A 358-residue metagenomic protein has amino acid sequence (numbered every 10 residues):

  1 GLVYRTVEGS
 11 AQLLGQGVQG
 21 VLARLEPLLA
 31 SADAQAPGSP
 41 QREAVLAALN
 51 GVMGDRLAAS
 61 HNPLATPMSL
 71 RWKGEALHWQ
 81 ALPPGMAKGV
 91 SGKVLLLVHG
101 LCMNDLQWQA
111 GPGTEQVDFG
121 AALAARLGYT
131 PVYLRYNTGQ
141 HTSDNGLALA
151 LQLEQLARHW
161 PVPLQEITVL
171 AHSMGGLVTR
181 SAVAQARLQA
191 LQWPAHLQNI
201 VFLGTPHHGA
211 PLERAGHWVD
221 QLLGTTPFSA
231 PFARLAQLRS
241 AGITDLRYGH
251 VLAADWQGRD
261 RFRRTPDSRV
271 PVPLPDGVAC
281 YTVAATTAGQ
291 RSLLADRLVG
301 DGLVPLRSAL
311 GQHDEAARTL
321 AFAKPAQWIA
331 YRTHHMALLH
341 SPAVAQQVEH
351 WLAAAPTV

Functional and structural regions predicted by a protein language model:
G1-G113, G120-L134, D144, P342-Q346 (+1 more regions): Flexible, membrane-associating and regulatory peripheral segments of lipid-active enzymes
Q35-Q41, L46, N50, L57 (+1 more regions): Helical cap/lid subdomain of alpha/beta-hydrolase-fold lipid enzymes that gates access to the catalytic pocket
G92-V94, V162, E166-T168, N199: Structural motif
V98-M103, H172, T205, A285: Glycine-rich His-Gly loop
D105-Q116, L294-G300, V304: Glycine- and acidic-residue-enriched helix-capping/strand-helix junction motifs
Q116-G120, L149-A157, T179-L188: Short, well-ordered amphipathic alpha-helices
Q140-H159, V169: Alpha/beta-hydrolase active-site loop
L170-T179: Gly/Ala-rich beta-loop-alpha elbow adjacent to hydrolase catalytic centers
